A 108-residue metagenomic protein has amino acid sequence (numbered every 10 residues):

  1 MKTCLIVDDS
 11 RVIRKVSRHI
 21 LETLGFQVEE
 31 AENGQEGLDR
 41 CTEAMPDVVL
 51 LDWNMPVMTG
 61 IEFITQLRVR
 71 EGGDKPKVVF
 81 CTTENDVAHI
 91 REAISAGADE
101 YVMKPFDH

Functional and structural regions predicted by a protein language model:
K15-T23: Charged docking surfaces used in two-component/phosphorelay signaling
E30-V48: Acidic, metal-coordinating helix/loop segments flanking the phosphotransfer/catalytic sites of two-component signaling
E32-E36, T59-T65: Acidic catalytic/metal-coordinating carboxylates
M55: Receiver (REC) domain active-site loop signature in two-component systems and cognate sites in sensor histidine kinases
E62, N85-E100: Alpha4 helix (beta4-alpha4-beta5 surface) of REC/receiver domains from two-component response regulators
V87, D107-H108: Conserved two-component signaling phosphotransfer/partner-docking surface
K104: A Lys-centered signature of the CheY-like receiver
